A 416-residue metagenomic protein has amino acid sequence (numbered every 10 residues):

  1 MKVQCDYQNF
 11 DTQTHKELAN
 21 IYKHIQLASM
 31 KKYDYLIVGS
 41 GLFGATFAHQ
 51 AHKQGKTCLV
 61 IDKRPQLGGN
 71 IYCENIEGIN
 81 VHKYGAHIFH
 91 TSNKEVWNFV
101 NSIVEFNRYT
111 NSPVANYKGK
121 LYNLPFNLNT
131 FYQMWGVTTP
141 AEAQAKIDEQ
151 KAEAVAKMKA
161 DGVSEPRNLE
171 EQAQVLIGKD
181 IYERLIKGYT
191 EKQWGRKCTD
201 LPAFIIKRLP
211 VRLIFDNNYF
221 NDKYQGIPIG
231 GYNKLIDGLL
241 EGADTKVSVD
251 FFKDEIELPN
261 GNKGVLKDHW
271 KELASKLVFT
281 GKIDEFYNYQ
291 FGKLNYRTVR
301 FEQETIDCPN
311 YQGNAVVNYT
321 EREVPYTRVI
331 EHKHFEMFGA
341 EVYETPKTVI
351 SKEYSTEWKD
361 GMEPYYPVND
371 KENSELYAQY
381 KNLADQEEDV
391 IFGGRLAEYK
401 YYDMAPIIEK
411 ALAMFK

Functional and structural regions predicted by a protein language model:
A19-Y22, Q26: Short, positively charged and aromatic/hydrophobic N-terminal segments
D34-V60: N-terminal Rossmann-like FAD-binding beta1-loop-alpha1 element of flavoenzymes
H52-E77: Glycine-rich FAD pyrophosphate-binding loop
Q54, D254-L383: Mid-domain catalytic core of redox enzymes that form a hydrophobic substrate pocket/lid adjacent to a catalytic redox
E74-F99: N-terminal glycine-rich dinucleotide-binding loop that anchors FAD/FMN and/or NAD(P) in oxidoreductases
V96-K118, I181-R184: A short alpha-helix-loop-beta-strand transition element characteristic of N-terminal alpha/beta dinucleotide-binding
A115-Y122, L128-A274: Active-site/ligand-binding neighborhood in enzyme catalytic cores
E363-K416: C-terminal catalytic lobe of FAD-dependent flavoproteins
